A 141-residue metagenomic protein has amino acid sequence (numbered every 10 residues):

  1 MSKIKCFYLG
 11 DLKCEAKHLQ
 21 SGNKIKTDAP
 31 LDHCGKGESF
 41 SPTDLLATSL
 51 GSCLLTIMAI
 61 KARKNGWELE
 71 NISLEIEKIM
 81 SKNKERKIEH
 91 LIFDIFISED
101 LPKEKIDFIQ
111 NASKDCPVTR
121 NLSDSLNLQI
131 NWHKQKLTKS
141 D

Functional and structural regions predicted by a protein language model:
M1-T48, I60-D141: Extended beta-strand/beta-hairpin segments
C53-L54: Alpha-helical metal-binding/catalytic segments enriched in His/Glu/Asp
